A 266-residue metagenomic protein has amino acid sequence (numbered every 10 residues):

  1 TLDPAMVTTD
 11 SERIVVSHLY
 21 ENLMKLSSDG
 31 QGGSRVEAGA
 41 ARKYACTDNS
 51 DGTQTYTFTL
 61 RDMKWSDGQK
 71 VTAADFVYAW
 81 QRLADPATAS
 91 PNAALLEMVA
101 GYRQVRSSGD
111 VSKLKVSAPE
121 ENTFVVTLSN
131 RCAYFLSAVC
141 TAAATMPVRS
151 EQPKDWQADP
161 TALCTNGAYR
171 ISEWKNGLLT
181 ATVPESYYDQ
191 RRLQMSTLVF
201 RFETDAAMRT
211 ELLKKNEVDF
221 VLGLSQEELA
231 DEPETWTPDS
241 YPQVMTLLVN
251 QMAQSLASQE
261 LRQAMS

Functional and structural regions predicted by a protein language model:
T1-D51, C164: N-terminal lobe/hinge region of extracytoplasmic solute-binding protein
T1-M6, L26, Q31-V36, D67 (+5 more regions): Short, solvent-exposed loop/turn elements at domain surfaces
S17, E21, R42, A74-R82 (+6 more regions): Solvent-exposed, polar/charged alpha-helical surfaces in well-ordered, non-transmembrane soluble domains, broadly
M24-S28, Q81-A89, R131-A133, C140 (+6 more regions): Sec-exported extracytoplasmic/periplasmic mature domains
R42-L95, V125, S255-A257: Aromatic- and charge-enriched surface segment that lines or borders ligand/interaction sites
K70, D75-V77, T88-R149: Surface-exposed binding/hinge segments that line and control ligand-binding clefts or catalytic entry sites
N122, L128-T197, A207: Gly/Pro-rich hinge or "lid" segments in bacterial periplasmic/extracellular proteins
S172-T180, V199-S255, A264: Extracellular/periplasmic solute-recognition and catalytic clefts
